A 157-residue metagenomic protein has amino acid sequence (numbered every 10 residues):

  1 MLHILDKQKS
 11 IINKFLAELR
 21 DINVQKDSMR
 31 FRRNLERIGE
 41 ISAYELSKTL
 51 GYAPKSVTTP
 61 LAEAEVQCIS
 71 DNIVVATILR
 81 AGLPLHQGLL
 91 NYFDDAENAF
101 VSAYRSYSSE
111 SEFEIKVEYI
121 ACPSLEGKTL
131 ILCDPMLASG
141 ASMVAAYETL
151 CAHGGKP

Functional and structural regions predicted by a protein language model:
M1-P157: PRPP-associated nucleotide enzymes
